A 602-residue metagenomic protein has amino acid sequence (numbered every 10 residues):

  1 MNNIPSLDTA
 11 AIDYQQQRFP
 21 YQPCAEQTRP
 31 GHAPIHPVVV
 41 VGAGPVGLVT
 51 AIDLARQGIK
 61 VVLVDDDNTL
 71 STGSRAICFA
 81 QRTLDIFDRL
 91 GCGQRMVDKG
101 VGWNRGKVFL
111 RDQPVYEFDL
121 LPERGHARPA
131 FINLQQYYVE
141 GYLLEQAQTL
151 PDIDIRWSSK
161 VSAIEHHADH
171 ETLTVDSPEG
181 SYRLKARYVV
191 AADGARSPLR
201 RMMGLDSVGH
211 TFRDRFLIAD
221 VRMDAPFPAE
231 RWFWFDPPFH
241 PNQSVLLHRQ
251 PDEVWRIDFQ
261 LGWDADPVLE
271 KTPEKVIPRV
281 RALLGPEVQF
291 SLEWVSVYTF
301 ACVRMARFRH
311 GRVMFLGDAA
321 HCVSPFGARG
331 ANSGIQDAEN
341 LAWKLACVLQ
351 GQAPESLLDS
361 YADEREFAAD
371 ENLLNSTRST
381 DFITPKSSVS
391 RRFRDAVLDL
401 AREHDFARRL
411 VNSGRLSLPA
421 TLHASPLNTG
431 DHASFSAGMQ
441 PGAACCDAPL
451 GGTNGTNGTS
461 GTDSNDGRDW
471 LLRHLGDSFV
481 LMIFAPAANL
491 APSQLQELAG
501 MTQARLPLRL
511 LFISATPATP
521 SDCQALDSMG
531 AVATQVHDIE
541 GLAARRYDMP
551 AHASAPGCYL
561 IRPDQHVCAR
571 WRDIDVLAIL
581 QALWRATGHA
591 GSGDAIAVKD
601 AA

Functional and structural regions predicted by a protein language model:
N2-V41, R56-Q57, L110-Q113, G141 (+2 more regions): Helical substrate-recognition/capping region of FAD-dependent monooxygenase/halogenase enzymes
D8, T72-Q148: Active-site-adjacent segment of FAD-dependent monooxygenases/related oxidoreductases
Y14-F19, P251-E253, P267-S333, A353 (+4 more regions): FAD/FMN-dependent oxidoreductases across multiple families
P34-H36, E179-Y188: Core beta-strand elements of the Rossmann-like FAD/NAD(P) dinucleotide-binding domain in flavoenzyme oxidoreductases
A43-G44, Q136: Glycine-rich Rossmann-fold phosphate-binding loop(s) that bind the pyrophosphate of adenine dinucleotide cofactors
A55-R75: Glycine-rich FAD pyrophosphate-binding loop
P114, E145, L150, H170 (+2 more regions): Conserved FAD-binding catalytic core of PHBH/FMO-like flavoproteins
W157-E171: A conserved short coil-to-beta-strand element within the FAD-binding core of flavoproteins
